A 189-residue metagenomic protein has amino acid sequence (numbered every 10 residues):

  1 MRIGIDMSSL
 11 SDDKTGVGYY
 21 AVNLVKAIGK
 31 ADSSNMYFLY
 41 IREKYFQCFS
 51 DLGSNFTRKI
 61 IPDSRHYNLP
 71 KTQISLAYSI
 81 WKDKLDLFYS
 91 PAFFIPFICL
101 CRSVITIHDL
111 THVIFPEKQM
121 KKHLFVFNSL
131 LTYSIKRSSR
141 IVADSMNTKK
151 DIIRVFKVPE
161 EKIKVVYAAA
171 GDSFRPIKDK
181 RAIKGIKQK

Functional and structural regions predicted by a protein language model:
M1-K189: Carbohydrate transferase catalytic cores enriched for Leloir-type hexosyltransferases
